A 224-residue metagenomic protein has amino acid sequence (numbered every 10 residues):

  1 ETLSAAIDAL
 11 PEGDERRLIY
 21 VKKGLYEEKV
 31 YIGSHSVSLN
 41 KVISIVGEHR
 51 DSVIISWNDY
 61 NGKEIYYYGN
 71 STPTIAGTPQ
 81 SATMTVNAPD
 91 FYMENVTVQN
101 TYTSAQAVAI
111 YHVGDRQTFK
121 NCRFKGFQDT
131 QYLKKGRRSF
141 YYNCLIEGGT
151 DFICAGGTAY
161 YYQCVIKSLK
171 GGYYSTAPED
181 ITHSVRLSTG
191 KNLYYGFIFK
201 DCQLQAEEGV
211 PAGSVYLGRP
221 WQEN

Functional and structural regions predicted by a protein language model:
E1-N224: Sequence-level preference for short, compositionally simple segments enriched in small aliphatic or small polar residues
